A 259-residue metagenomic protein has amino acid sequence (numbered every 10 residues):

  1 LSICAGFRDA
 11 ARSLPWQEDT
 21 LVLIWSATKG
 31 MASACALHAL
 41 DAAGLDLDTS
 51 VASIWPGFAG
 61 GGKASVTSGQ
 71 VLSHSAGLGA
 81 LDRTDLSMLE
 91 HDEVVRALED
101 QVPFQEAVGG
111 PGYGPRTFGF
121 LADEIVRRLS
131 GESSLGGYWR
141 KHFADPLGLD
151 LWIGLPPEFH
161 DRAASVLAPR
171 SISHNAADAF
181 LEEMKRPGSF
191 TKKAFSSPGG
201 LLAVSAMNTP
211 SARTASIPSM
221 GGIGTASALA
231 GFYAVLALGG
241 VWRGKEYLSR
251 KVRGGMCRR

Functional and structural regions predicted by a protein language model:
L1-I24, G44, R96: Short, conserved catalytic-motif segment at the N-terminal edge
A11, E93-F104, L202-R213: The feature captures the short pre-catalytic strand/loop hairpin that immediately precedes and shapes the active-site
W16-D19, Q101-V108, G119-D123, T209-P218: Flexible glycine/proline-enriched surface loops and loop-helix/loop-strand junctions
E18, L23-A27, D41-G79, R83 (+3 more regions): Active-site helix/loop module of the DD-peptidase/beta-lactamase fold, centered on the serine-lysine SxxK catalytic
S26-T28, G112-T117: Catalytic nucleophile serine of serine hydrolases, specifically the conserved "nucleophile elbow" pentapeptide
M31-A32: Active/ligand-binding-proximal structured segments within catalytic/core domains that scaffold catalytic residues
L37-A42, F120-R128, G231-L238: Short glycine/serine- and small hydrophobic-enriched flexible loop segments
V126, P157-R259: Penicillin-binding protein/beta-lactamase superfamily catalytic region
